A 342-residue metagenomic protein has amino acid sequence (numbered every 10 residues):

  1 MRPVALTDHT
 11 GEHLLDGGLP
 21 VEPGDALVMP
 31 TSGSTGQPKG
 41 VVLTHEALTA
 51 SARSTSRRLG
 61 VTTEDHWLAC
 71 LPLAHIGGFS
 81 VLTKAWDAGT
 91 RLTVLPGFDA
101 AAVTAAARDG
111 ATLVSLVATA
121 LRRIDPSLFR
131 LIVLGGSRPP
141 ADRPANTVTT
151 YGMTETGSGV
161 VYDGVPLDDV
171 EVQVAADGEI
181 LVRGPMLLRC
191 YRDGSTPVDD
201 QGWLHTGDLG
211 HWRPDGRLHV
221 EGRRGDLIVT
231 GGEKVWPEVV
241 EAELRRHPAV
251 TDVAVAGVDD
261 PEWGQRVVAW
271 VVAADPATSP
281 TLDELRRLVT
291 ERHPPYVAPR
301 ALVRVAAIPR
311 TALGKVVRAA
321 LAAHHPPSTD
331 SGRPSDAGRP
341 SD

Functional and structural regions predicted by a protein language model:
R2-A5, A26-M29, K39-R123, V148: AMP-binding/adenylate-forming
L6-D25, A52: Flexible, low-complexity linker/hinge segments
G24, L128, N146, A249-D252 (+2 more regions): Glycine-centered tight turns that cap/initiate beta-strands
D25-G40, S137, G152-E155: Conserved adenylation A10 loop of the ANL superfamily
A111-L116, A120-P166, E171-Q173: Gly/Ser/Thr-rich phosphate-binding loop
P166, A175-Q201, R223, T230-V235: Conserved ATP/PPi-binding loop(s) of AMP-dependent carboxylate-activating enzymes
G184, L209-V297, G314, A320: AMP-binding/adenylate-forming catalytic core of the ANL superfamily
P299, V305-H325, R339: Flexible lysine-rich "adenylation lid" loop at the C-terminal edge of ANL adenylation domains
